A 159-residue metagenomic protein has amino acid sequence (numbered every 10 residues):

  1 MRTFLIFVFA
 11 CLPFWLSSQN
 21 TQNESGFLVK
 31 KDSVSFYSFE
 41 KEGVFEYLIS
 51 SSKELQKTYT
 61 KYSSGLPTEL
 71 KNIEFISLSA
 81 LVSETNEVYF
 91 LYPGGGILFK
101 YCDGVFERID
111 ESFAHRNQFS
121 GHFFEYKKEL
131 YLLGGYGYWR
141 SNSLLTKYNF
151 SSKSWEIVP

Functional and structural regions predicted by a protein language model:
T3-W15: Sec-dependent N-terminal signal peptides
Q19-P159: Kelch-like beta-propeller repeat domains
